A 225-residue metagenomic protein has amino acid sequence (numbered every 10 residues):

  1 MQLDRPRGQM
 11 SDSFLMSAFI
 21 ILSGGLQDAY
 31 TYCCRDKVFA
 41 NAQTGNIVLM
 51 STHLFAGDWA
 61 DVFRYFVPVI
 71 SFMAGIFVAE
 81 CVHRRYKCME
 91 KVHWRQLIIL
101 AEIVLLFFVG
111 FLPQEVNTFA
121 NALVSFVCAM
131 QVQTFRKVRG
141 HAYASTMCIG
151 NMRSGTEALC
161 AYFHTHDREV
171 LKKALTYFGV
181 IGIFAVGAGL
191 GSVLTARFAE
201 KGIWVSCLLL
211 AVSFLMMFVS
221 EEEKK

Functional and structural regions predicted by a protein language model:
M1-S13: Short, Lys/Arg-rich, polar N-terminal cytosolic tail immediately upstream of the first transmembrane signal-anchor
A18-Y32, K37-F39, L105-F108, V116-T146: Hydrophobic core of transmembrane alpha-helices in multi-pass small-molecule transporters, especially MFS/SLC-type
T44-S51, V124-A185: Substrate-agnostic recognition of the 12-TM MFS/MFS-like secondary transporter fold
V69, M73-F77, I181-G189: Hydrophobic/small/kink-forming positions within alpha-helical transmembrane segments of polytopic membrane proteins
F77-E90, T195: Helix-to-loop junctions at the C-terminal end of transmembrane segments in multipass secondary transporters
E90-Q96, G189-L208: A membrane-interface helix-boundary motif in multi-pass transporters
L97-V104, K201-M217: Symmetry-related core transmembrane helices of the 12-TM Major Facilitator Superfamily/SLC fold
I103-V116, M217-E221: C-terminal ends and interior cores of transmembrane alpha-helices in multi-pass membrane transporters/permeases
